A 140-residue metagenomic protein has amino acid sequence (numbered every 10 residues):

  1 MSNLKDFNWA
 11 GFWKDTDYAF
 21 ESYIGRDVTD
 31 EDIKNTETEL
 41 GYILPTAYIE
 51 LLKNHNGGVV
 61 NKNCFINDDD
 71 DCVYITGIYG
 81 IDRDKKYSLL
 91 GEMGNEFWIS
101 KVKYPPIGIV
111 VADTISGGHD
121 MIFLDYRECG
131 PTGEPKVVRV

Functional and structural regions predicted by a protein language model:
M1-S116: A surface-exposed partner-binding patch
S116-G117, C129: Short strand-connecting beta-turns/loops that link adjacent beta-strands
I122-G130: Low-complexity, glycine/alanine/valine/leucine- and proline-rich hydrophobic stretches
P135-V140: Compact, glycine/acidic-enriched structural inserts
